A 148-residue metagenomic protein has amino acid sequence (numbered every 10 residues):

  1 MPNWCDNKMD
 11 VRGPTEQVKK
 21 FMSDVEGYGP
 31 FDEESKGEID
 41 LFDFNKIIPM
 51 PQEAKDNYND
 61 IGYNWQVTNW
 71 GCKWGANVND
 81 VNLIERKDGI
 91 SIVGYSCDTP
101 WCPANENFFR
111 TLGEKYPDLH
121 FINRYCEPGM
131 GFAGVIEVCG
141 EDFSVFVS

Functional and structural regions predicted by a protein language model:
M1-S148: Long, contiguous binding/interaction regions
